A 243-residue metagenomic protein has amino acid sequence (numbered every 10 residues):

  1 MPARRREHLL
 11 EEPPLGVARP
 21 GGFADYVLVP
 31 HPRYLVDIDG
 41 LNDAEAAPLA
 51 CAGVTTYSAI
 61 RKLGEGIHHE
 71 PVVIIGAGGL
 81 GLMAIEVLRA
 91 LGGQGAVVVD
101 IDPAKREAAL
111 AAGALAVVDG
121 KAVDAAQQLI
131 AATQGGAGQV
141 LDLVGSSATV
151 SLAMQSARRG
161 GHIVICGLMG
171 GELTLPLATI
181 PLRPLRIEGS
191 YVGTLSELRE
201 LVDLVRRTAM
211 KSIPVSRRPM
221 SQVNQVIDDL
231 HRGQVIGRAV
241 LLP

Functional and structural regions predicted by a protein language model:
M1-L35: Glycine-rich phosphate/adenylate-binding loop and adjacent beta-alpha elements of nucleotide- or dinucleotide-binding
Y34-A44, G135, P184, T208: Glycine/charged-rich beta-loop-alpha catalytic/anionic-binding loops adjacent to active sites
L35, V73, V97, H162-V164 (+3 more regions): Structural detector of well-ordered beta-strand residues that form the stable sheet scaffold of enzyme domains
G40-V123, Q127-Q128, L141: Mid-domain Rossmann-like dinucleotide-binding core that forms the NAD(H)/NADP(H) cofactor-binding site
G64-H68, E107-R186: Glycine-rich cofactor phosphate-binding loops and adjacent beta1-alpha1 units of small-molecule cofactor enzyme domains
I101-D102, M169, G193: Residues in the short beta-alpha loop(s) of Rossmann-like NAD(P)-binding domains
S151, L195-P243: C-terminal hydrophobic helical "lid"/dimerization subdomain of Rossmann-like NAD(P)H-dependent oxidoreductases
H162-V164, L175-V215: Rossmann-fold dehydrogenase core element
